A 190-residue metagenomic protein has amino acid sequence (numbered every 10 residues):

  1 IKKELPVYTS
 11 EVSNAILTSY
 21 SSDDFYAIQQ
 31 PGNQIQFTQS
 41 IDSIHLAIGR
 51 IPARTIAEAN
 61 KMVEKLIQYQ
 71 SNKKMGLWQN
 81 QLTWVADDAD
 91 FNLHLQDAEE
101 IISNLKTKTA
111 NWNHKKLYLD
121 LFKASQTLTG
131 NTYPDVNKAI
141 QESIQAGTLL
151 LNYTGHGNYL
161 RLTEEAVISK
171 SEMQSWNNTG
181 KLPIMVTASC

Functional and structural regions predicted by a protein language model:
I1-C190: Cysteine-dependent hydrolase recognition
